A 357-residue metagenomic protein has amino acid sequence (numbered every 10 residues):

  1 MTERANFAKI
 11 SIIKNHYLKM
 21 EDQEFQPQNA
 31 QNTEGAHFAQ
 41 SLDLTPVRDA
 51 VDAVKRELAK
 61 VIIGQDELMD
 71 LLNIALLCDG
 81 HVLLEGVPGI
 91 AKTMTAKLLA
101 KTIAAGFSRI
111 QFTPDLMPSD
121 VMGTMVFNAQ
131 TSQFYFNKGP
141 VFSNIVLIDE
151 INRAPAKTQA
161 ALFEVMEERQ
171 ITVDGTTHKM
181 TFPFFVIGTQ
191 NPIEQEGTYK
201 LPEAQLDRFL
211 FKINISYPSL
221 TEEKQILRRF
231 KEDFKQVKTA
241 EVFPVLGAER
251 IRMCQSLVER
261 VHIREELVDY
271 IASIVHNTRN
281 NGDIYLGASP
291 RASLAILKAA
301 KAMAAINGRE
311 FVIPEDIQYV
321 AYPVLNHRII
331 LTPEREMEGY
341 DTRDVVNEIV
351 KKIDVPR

Functional and structural regions predicted by a protein language model:
E21, F25, A30-N32, A36-Q40 (+2 more regions): C-terminal engagement/docking regions of AAA+ P-loop ATPases
L44-V47, V61, T198-Y199, D207 (+5 more regions): Conserved C-terminal "switch" segment of AAA+ ATPases
T45-V82, V87: Pre-Walker A (pre-P-loop) alpha-helix and adjacent loop at the N terminus of AAA/AAA+ ATPase modules, a conserved
L71-N73, N128-L147: Conserved alpha-helical scaffold flanking the Walker A/P-loop in AAA+ ATPase domains
L76-T113: Walker A/P-loop
G106-P118, G175-K179: Short beta-strand-centered segment that lines the nucleotide-binding/catalytic pocket of NTP-utilizing
Y135-N144, V173-Q190, L201-L210, R291: AAA+/SF3 P-loop NTPase mechanochemical coupling elements
F142-E167, T181, E196-L206, Y217-Q225: Conserved AAA+/SF3 P-loop NTPase catalytic/coupling segment centered on the Walker-B
